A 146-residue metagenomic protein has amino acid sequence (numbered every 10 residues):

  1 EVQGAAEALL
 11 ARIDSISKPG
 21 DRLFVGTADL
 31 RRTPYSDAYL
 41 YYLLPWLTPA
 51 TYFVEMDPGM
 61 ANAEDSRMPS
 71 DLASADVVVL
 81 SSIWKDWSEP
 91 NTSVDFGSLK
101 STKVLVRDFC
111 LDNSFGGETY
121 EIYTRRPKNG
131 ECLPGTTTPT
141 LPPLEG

Functional and structural regions predicted by a protein language model:
E1-P143: Extracytoplasmic
